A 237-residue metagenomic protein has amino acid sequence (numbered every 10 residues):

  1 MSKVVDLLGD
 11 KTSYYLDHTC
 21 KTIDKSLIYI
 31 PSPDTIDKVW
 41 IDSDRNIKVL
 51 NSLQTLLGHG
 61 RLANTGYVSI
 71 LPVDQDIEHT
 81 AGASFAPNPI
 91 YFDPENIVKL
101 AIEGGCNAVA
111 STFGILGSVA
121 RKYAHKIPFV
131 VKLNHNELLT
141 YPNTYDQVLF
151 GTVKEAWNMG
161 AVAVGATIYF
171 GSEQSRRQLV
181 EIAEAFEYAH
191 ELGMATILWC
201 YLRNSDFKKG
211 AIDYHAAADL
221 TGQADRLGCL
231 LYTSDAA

Functional and structural regions predicted by a protein language model:
M1-P128: N-terminal capping/small domains of soluble enzymes
L50-Q54, E95, K99, G117 (+5 more regions): Amphipathic, non-transmembrane alpha-helical secondary structure
P72-D76, K132-H135, T167-Y169, W199-L202: Short loop/turn segments at strand-loop or loop-helix junctions that form parts of catalytic or ligand-binding pockets
Q75-F92, H135-Q147, S175, D206-A218: Active-site mouth loops of central-metabolism enzymes
V98, I102-L179: Active-site beta->alpha loop and helix N-cap motifs at the rims of alpha/beta catalytic domains
I102, W157, H190, G228-C229: Non-catalytic positions within long, well-ordered alpha-helices that form the structural scaffold/packing of enzyme
A163-G171, Q178-L227: Conserved anion-binding
Y232-A237: Conserved small/polar residues in nucleotide/adenosyl-binding loops
